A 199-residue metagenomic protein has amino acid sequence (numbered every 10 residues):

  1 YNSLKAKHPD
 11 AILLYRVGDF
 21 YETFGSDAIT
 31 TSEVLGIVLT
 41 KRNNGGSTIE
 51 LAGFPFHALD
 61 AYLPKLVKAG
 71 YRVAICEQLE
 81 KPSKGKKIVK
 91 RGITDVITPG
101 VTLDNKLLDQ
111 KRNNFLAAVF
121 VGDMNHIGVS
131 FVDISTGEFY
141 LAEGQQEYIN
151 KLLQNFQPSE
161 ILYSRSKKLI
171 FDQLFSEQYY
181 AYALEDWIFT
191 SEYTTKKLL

Functional and structural regions predicted by a protein language model:
Y1-L199: Basic, polar low-complexity surface loops/patches
